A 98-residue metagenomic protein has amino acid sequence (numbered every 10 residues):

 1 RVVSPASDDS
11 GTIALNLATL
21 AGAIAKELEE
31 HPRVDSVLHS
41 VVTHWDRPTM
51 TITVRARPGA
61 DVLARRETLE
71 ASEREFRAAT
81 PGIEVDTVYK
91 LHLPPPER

Functional and structural regions predicted by a protein language model:
V2-K26: Membrane-cytosol interface motif
D9-G11, V37, P81-T87: Generic structural motif recognizing short loop/turn segments at the entrances and edges of beta-strands
L20-L28, V62-E84: Short, non-transmembrane amphipathic alpha-helical segments
H31-R55, Y89-P96: Short edge beta-strands and adjacent turn/loop segments
T49-E67: A short interface-forming secondary-structure element
A78-R98: Solvent-exposed, non-transmembrane regulatory segments of membrane-associated proteins
